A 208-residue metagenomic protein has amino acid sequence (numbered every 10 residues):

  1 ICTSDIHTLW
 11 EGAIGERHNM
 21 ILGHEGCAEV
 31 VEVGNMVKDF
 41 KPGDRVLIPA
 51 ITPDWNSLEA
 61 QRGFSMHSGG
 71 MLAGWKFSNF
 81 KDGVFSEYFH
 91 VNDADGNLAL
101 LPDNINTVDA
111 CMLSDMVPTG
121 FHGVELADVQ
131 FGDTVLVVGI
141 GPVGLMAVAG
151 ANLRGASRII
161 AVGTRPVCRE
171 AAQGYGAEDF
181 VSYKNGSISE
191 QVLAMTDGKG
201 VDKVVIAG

Functional and structural regions predicted by a protein language model:
I1-G26, S86-F89, D93, A99 (+1 more regions): Short N-terminal strand-loop motif that marks the start of NAD(P)H/FAD-dependent oxidoreductase cofactor-binding domains
D5, A28-V30, G43, S57 (+5 more regions): Buried hydrophobic positions in well-ordered alpha/beta secondary-structure cores of metabolic enzymes
W10-Q61, D82, P102-N104: Glycine-rich beta-strand-centered segment in the early N-terminal region that forms part of a ligand/cofactor-binding
L47, D202-V205: N-terminal Rossmann-like NAD(P) cofactor-binding module of classical short-chain dehydrogenase/reductase
A50, K184, G208: Glycine-rich, N-terminal phosphate-binding loop of Rossmann-like dinucleotide-binding domains
D54-V138: NAD(P)H dinucleotide-binding glycine-rich loop of Rossmann-like/cofactor-binding domains, especially the beta1-alpha1
L100-G186, E190: Mid-domain Rossmann-like dinucleotide-binding core that forms the NAD(H)/NADP(H) cofactor-binding site
M195-K203: A glycine-rich helix->loop->beta "capping" turn within Rossmann-like NAD(P)(H)-dependent oxidoreductase domains
